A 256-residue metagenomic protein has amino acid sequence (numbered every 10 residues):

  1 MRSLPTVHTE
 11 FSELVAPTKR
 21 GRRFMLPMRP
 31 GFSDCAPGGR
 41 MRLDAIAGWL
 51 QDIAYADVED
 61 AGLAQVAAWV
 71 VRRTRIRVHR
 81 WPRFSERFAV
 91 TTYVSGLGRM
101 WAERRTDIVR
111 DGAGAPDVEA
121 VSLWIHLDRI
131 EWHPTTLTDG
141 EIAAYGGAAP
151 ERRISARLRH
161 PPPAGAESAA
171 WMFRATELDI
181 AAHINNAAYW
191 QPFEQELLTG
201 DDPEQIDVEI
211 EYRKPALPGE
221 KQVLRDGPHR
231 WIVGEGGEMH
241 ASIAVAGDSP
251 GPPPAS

Functional and structural regions predicted by a protein language model:
R2-E10, G21, R73-P161, Y212-G219 (+1 more regions): HotDog/MaoC-like acyl-thioester-processing domains
R2-R72, E119-V121, H126-I206, P253-S256: Hot-dog-fold acyl-thioester-processing enzymes
V90-T92, S168, V208, V223-L224: Generic structural motif
E196-L224: A conserved acidic, glycine/proline-rich C-terminal tail/linker
